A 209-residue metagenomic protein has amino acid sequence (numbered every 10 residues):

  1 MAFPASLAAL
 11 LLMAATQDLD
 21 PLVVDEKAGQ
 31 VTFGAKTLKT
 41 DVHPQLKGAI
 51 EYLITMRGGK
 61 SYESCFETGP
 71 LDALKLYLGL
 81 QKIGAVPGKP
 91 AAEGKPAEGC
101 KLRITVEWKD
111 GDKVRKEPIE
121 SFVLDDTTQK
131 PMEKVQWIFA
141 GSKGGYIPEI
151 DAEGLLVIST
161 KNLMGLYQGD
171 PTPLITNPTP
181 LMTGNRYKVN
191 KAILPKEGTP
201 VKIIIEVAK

Functional and structural regions predicted by a protein language model:
F3, L7-L19: Bacterial Sec-dependent signal peptides at the C-terminal "C-region" and cleavage site
Q17-K209: Long, low-hydrophobicity ectodomains and other hydrophilic envelope-associated domains
